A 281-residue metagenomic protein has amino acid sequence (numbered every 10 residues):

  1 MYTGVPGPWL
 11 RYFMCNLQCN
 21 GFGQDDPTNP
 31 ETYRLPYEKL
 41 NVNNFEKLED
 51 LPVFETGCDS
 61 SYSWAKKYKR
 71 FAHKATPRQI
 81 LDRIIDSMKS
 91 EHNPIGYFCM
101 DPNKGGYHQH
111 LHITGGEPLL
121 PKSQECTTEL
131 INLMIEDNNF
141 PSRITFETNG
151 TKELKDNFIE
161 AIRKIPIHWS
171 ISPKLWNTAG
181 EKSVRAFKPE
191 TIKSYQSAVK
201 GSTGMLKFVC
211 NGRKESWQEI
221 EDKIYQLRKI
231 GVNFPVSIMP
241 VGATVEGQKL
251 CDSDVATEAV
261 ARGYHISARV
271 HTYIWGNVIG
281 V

Functional and structural regions predicted by a protein language model:
M1: S-adenosyl-L-methionine
P6, N16-I165: Conserved Radical SAM active-site core
K89, N93-H110, P118-V281: Conserved AdoMet/S-adenosylmethionine-binding subsite of the radical SAM
